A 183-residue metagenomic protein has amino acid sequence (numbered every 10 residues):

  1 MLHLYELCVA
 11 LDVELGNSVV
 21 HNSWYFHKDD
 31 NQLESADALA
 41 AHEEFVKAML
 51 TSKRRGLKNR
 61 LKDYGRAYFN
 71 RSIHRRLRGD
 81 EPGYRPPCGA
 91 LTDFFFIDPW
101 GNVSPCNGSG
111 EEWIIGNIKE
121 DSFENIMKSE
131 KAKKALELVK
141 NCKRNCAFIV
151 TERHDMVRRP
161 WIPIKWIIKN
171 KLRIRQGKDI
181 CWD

Functional and structural regions predicted by a protein language model:
M1-F94, D98-P99, V103, G110-I114 (+2 more regions): Radical SAM enzyme [4Fe-4S]-AdoMet core and its adjacent flexible, acidic and glycine-rich loops/tails across
G83-P87, N102-D183: Flexible mid-to-C-terminal extensions adjoining Fe-S/redox cofactors in radical SAM and related proteins
